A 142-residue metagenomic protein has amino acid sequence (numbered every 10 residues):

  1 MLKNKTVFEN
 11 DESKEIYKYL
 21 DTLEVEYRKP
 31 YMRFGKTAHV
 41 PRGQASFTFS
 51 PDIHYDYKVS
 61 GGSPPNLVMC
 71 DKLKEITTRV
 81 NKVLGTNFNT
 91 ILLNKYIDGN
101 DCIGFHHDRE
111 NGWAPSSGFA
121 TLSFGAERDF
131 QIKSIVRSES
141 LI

Functional and structural regions predicted by a protein language model:
M1-I142: Non-heme Fe(II) oxygenase metal-center motifs and adjacent flexible, charged/small-residue loops
